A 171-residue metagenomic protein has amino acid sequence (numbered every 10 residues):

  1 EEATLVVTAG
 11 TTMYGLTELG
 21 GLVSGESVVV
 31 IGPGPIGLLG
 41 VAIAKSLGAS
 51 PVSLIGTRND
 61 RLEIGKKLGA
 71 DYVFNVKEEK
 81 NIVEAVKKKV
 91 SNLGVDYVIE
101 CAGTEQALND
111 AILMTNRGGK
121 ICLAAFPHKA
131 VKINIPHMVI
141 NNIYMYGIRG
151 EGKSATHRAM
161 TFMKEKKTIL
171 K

Functional and structural regions predicted by a protein language model:
E2-E79, E84: Mid-domain Rossmann-like dinucleotide-binding core that forms the NAD(H)/NADP(H) cofactor-binding site
E26, G119-K120: Glycine-centered, small-residue-biased loops immediately flanking beta-strands in adenine/cofactor-binding cores
V41, L62, L108-I112, I135: Generic hydrophobic/aromatic pocket-lining and core-packing "Φ" positions
A49-S50, G119, N141-I143: A short helix->loop->beta-strand "cap" motif at the edges of active sites that frequently abuts
V83-K88, N92, H128-K171: C-terminal substrate-binding/catalytic core of Rossmann-like NAD(P)-dependent dehydrogenases/reductases
D96-I99: N-terminal Rossmann-like NAD(P) cofactor-binding module of classical short-chain dehydrogenase/reductase
T115-R117: Helix-to-beta-strand junctions that scaffold the AdoMet/dcAdoMet cofactor pocket in Class I SAM-dependent enzymes
A124-A125: Acidic carboxylate diad motif detector
